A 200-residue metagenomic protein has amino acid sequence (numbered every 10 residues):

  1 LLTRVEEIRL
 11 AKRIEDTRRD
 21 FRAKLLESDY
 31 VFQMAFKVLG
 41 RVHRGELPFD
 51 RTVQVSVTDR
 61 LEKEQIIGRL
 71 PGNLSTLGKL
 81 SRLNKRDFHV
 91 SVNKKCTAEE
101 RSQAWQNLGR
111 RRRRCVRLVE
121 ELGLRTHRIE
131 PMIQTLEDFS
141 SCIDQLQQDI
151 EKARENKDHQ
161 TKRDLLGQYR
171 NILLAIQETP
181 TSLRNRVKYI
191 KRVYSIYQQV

Functional and structural regions predicted by a protein language model:
L1-V200: Transcription initiation cofactors for RNA polymerase, centered on bacterial and plant organellar sigma factors
